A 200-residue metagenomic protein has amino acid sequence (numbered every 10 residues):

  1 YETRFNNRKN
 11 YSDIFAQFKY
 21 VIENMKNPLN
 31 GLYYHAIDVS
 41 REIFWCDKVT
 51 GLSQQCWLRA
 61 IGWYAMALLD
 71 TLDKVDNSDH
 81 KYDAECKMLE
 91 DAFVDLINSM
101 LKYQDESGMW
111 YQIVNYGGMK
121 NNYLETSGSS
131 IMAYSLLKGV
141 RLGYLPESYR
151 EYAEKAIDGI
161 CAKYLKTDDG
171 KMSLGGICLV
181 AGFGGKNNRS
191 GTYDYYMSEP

Functional and structural regions predicted by a protein language model:
Y1-K9, F18, D47-G51: Active-site cleft segment of glycoside hydrolase catalytic domains centered on the general acid/base Glu
Y1-N7, W63-E85, S130-L145: Well-ordered alpha-helical scaffold segments within catalytic/enzyme domains
S12-F15, K19, G62, M66-L69 (+4 more regions): A structural signal for well-ordered alpha-helical segments within the folded catalytic domains of diverse enzymes
S12-F44, E90-G108, Y152-D169: Long, well-ordered core segments of solenoidal/helical folds
N27-G31, K74-D83, Q104-W110, L142-E147 (+1 more regions): Surface-exposed helix-capping loop/turn segments at secondary-structure junctions
Y34-A36, G108-V114, S148, K171-I177: Short, hydrophobic secondary-structure boundary micro-motifs
W45-M66, D83-E85, L89, Q104 (+3 more regions): Solvent-exposed loop and edge beta-strand segments that line ligand/cofactor-binding and catalytic clefts
N121-L124, G128, A133-P200: CBM-like carbohydrate-recognition segments
